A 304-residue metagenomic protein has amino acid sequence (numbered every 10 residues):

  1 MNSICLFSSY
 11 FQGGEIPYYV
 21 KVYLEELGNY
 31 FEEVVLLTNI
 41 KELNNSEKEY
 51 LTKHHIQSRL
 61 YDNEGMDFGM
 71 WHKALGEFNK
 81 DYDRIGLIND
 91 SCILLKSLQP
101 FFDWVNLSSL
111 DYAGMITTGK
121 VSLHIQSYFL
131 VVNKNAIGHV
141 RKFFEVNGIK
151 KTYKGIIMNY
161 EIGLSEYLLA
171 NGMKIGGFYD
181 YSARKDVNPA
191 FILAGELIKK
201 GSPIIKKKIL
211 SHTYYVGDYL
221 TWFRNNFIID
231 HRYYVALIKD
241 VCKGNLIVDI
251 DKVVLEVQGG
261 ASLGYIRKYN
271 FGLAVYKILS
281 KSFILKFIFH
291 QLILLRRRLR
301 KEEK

Functional and structural regions predicted by a protein language model:
M1-K304: ER/Golgi luminal nucleotide-sugar-dependent glycosyltransferases, focusing on the catalytic module
